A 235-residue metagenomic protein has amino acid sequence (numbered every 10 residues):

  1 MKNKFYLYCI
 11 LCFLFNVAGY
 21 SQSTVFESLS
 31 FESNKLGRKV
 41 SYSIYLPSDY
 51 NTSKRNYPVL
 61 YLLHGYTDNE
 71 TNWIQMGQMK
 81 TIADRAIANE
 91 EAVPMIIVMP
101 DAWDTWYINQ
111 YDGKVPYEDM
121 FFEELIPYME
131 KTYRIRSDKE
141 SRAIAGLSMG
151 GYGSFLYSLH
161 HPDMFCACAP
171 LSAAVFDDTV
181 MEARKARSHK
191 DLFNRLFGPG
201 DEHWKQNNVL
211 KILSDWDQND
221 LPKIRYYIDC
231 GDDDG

Functional and structural regions predicted by a protein language model:
M1-C9: Bacterial N-terminal signal peptides that target proteins for export
Y8-N16: Bacterial N-terminal signal peptides
V17-S21: Sec/Tat signal peptide C-region and signal peptidase I cleavage site
Q22-G235: Non-catalytic cap/lid and distal C-terminal segments of serine-dependent acyl enzymes
